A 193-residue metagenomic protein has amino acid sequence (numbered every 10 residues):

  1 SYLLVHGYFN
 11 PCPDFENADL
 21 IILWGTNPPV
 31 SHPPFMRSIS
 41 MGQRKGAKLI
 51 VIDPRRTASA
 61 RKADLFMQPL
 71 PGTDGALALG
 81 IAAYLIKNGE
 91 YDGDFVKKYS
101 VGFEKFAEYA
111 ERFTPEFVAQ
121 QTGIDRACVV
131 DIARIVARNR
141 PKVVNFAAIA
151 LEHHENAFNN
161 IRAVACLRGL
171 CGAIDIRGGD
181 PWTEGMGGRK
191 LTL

Functional and structural regions predicted by a protein language model:
S1-R189: Cofactor-pocket helix-loop regions in the catalytic cores of large enzyme subunits
T192-L193: Long, low-complexity segments enriched in small/aliphatic residues
